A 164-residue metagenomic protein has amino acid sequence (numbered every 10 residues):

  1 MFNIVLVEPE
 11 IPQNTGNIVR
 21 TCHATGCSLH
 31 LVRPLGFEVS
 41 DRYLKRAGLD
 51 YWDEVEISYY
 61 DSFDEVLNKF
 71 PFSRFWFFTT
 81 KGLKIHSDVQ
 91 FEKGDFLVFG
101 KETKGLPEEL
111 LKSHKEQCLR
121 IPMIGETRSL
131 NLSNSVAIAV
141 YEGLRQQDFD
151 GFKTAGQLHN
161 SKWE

Functional and structural regions predicted by a protein language model:
M1-E164: Post-transcriptional modification and biogenesis factors for structured RNAs of the translation apparatus
